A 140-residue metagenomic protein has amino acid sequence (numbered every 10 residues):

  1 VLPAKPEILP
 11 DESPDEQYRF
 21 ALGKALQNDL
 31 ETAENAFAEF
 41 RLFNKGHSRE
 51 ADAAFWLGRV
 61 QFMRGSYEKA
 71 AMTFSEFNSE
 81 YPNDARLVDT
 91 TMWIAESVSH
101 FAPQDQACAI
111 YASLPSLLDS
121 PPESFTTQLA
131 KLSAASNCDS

Functional and structural regions predicted by a protein language model:
V1-F20: Acidic, proline-/serine-/threonine-rich low-complexity intrinsically disordered segments
F43-R49, S79-R86, P115-Q128, C138-D139: Short solvent-exposed coil/turn linkers within tandem alpha-helical repeat scaffolds
